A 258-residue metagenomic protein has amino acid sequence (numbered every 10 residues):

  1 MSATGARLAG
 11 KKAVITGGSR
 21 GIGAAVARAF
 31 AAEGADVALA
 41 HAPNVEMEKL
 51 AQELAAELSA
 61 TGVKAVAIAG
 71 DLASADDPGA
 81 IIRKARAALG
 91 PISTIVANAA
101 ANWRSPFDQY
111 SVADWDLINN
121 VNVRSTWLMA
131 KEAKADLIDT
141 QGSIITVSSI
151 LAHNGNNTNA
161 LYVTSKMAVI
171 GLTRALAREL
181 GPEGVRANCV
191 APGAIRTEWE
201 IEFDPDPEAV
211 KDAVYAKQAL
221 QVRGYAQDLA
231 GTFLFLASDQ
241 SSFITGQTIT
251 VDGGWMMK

Functional and structural regions predicted by a protein language model:
S2-T4, N154, K217, F233-L234 (+1 more regions): Short C-terminal tail/terminal secondary-structure segment of NAD(P)H-dependent dehydrogenase/reductase domains
S19-R20: Conserved glycine-rich cofactor-binding loop
E33-Q52: Conserved glycine-rich Rossmann-like NAD(P)H-binding loop of the short-chain dehydrogenase/reductase
P106-F107, S111-D116, V210, V214: Substrate-binding pocket helix/loop in short-chain dehydrogenase/reductase
A130, S165, T173: Active-site helix of classical SDR
A135, R178-P182, S242: Alpha-helical segment proximal to the catalytic Tyr-Lys
S149: Residue(s) in the substrate-gating loop at a strand-loop-helix junction that position the organic substrate next
